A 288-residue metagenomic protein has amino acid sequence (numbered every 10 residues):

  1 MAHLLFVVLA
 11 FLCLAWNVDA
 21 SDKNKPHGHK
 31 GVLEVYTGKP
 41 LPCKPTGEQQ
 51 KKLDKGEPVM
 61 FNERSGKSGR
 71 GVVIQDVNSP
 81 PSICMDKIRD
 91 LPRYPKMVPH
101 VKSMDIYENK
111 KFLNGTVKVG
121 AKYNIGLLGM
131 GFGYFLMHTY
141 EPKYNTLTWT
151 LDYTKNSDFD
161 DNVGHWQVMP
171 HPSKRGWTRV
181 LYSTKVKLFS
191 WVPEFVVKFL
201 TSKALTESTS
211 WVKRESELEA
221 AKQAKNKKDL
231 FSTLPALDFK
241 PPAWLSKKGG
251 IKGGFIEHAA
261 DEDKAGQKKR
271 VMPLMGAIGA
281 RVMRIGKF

Functional and structural regions predicted by a protein language model:
H3-A15: Cleavable N-terminal signal peptides of Sec/SRP-targeted secreted and luminal proteins
W16-F112, L234-E262, G266, G286-F288: Hydrophobic ligand-binding cavity/cleft-lining segments
S21-D22, I125-G176, K185, A260-G266 (+1 more regions): Hydrophobic-ligand binding "helix-grip"
S21-L33, R179, K185-K240: A conserved amphipathic terminal alpha-helix motif
K55-P58, K111-G120, P142-T150: Short, hydrophobic/aromatic-rich segments at coil-to-beta transitions
G69-V73, H100-K102, G115, Y134 (+3 more regions): Envelope-exposed proteins and targeting segments
C84-M85, Y94, H138, V180-Y182 (+1 more regions): Hydrophobic pocket/interface hotspot
I88-D90, H100-V101, K110, A121-I125 (+3 more regions): A mature extracytoplasmic/lumenal domain signature
